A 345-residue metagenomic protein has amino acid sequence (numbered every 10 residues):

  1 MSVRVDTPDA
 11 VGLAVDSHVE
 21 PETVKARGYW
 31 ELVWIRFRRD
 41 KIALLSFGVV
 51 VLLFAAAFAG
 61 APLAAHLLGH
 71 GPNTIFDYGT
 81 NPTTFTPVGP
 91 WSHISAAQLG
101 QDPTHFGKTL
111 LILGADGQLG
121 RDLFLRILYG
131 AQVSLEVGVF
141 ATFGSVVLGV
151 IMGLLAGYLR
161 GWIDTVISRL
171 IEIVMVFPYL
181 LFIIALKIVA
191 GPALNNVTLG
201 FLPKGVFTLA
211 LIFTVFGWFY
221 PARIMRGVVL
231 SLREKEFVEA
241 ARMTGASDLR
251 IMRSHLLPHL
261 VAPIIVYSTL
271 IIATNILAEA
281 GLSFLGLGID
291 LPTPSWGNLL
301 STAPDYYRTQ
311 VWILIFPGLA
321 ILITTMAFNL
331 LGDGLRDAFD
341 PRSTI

Functional and structural regions predicted by a protein language model:
M1-V146, V150, L154-L155, W162 (+5 more regions): Gly/Trp-centered helix-boundary motif
L119-I345: Alpha-helical transmembrane segments of integral membrane proteins, especially multi-pass inner/plasma-membrane
